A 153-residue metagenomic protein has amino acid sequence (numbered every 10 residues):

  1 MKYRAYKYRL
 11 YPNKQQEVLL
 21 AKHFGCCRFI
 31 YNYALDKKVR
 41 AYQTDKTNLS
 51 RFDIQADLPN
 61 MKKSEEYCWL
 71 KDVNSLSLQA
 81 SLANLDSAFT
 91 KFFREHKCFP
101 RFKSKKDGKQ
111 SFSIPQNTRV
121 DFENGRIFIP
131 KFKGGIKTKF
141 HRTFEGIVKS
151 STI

Functional and structural regions predicted by a protein language model:
M1-I153: Nucleic-acid substrate recognition interfaces
